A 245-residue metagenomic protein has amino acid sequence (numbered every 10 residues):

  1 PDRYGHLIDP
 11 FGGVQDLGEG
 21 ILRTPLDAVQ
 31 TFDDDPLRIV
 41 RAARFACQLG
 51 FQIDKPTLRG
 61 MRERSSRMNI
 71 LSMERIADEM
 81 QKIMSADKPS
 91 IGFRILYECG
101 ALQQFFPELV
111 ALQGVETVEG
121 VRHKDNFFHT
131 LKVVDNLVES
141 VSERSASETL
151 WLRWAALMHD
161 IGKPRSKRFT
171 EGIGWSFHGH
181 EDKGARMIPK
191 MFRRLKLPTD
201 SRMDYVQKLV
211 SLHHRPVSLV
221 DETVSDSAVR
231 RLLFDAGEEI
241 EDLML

Functional and structural regions predicted by a protein language model:
P1-L157, I161-M203, Q207, S211 (+1 more regions): Glycine- and charge-enriched loop/helix tracts that form the active or gating conduit in phosphate/cation-handling
W154-R165, V224-L245: Alpha-helical scaffolding flanking metal-ion-dependent phosphate/phosphodiester catalytic sites
V220-E222: Active-site-proximal binding-pocket segments
